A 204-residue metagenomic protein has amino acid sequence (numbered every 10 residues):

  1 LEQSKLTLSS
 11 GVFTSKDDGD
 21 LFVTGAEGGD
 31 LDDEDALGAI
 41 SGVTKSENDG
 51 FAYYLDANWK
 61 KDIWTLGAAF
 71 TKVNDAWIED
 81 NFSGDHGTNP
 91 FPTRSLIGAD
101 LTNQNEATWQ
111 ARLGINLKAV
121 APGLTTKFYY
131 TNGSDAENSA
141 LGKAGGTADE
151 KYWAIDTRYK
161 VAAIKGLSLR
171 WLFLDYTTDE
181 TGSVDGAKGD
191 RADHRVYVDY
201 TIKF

Functional and structural regions predicted by a protein language model:
E2-L8, K118-T125, V161-L169, K203-F204: Short loop/turn motifs that connect adjacent beta-strands in outer-membrane beta-barrel proteins
Q3, S46-G50, T102-E106, G146-Y152 (+1 more regions): Transmembrane beta-barrel outer-membrane domains
L6-S10, L55, W64-A68, A111 (+4 more regions): Transmembrane beta-strands of outer-membrane beta-barrel proteins
V12-D18, K61, F70-A76, H86 (+7 more regions): Transmembrane beta-strands of outer-membrane beta-barrel pores
S15, G19-D49, I78-D85, A136-G146 (+1 more regions): Outer-membrane beta-barrel translocator domains and adjoining extracellular loop/strand segments of Gram-negative
E34-R94: Long, well-ordered mid-to-C-terminal structural blocks that present hydrophobic/aromatic surfaces
W59-I63, G67, E79, T88-A136: Internal helical hairpin/lid segments
A111, D190-F204: Outer-membrane beta-barrel "beta-signal"
